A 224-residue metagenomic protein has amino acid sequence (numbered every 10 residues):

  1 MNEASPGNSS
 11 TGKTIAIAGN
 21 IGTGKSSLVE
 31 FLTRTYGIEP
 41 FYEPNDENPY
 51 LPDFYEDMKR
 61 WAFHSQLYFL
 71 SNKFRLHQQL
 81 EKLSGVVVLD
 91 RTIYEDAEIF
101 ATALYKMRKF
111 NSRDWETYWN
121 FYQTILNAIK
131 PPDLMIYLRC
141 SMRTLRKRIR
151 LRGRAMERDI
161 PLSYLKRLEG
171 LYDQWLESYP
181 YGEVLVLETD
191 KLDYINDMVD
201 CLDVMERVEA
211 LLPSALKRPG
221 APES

Functional and structural regions predicted by a protein language model:
M1-K13: Extreme N-terminal, non-catalytic leader segments that precede Walker-type/kinase nucleotide-binding cores
I17: Hydrophobic anchor at the beta1->P-loop junction of P-loop NTPases
N20: P-loop (Walker A) phosphate-binding loop of NTP-binding proteins
K25: Conserved lysine of the Walker
R34-N72: Conserved substrate/cofactor phosphate-moiety recognition/catalytic segment in nucleotide-dependent phosphotransferases
I99-L171: A glycine- and Lys/Arg-enriched "phosphate-lid" helix/loop adjacent to the NTP-binding pocket of small-molecule kinases
R146-S224: NTP-dependent small-molecule kinase module
